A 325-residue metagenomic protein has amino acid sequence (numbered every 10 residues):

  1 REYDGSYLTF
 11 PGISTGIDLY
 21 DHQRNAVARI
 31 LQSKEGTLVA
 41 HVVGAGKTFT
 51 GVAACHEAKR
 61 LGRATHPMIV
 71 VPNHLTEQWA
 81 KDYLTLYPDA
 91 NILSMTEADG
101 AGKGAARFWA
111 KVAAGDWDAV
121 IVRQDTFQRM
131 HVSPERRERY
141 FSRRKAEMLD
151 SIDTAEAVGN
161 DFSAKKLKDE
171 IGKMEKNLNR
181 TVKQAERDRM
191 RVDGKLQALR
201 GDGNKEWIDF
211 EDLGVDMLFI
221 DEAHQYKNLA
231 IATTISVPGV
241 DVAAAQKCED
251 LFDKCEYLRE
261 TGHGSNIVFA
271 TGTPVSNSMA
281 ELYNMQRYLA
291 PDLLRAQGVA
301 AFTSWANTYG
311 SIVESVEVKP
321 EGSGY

Functional and structural regions predicted by a protein language model:
E2-A40, Y226: Conserved pre-motif I regulatory segment
L38, V42-A45, T50-K81, Y87-N91 (+1 more regions): Conserved SF1/SF2 helicase motif Ia
G44, D125-T126, H224-I231, P274: Catalytic acidic motif of RecA-like/P-loop NTPases
T65-H66, D116-A119, G214-D216, H263-V268: Loop/turn-to-beta-strand initiation segments
T85, D89-I92, T96-A98, S142-V182 (+2 more regions): Conserved P-loop NTPase motor "coupling/switch" region that bridges the ATPase
S94-A105, R123-R129: Conserved helicase motor
G102-V120: Conserved motor-coupling elements within RecA-like helicase/translocase cores
D116, V120, T126-V215, F219: Coupling/switch/interface segments within P-loop NTPase motor domains and analogous charged loops in nucleic-acid
